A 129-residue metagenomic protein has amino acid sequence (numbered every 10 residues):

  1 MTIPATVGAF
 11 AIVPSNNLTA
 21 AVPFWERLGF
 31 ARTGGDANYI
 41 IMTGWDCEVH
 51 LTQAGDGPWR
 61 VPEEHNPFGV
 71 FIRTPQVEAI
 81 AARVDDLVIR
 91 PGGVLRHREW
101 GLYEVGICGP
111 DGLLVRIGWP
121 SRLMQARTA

Functional and structural regions predicted by a protein language model:
M1-F10, V22, L28-P75, A81-C108 (+1 more regions): Vicinal oxygen chelate
I12-P14: A conserved hydrophobic helix/loop-capping motif in glycosyltransferases and polysaccharide synthases
P110-V115: Short, glycine-anchored, charge-dense loop/turn motifs used at functional sites
